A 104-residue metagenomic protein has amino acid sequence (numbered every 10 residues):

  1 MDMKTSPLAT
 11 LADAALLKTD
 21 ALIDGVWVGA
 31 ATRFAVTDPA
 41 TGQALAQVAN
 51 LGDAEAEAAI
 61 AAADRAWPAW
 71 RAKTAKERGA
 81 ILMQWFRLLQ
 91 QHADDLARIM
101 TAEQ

Functional and structural regions predicted by a protein language model:
M1-Q47, A80, Q84: Terminal low-complexity tails and localization/encapsulation signals of metabolic enzymes
L45-Q104: Glycine-rich loop-to-alpha-helix module at the N-terminal edge of alpha/beta enzyme cores
